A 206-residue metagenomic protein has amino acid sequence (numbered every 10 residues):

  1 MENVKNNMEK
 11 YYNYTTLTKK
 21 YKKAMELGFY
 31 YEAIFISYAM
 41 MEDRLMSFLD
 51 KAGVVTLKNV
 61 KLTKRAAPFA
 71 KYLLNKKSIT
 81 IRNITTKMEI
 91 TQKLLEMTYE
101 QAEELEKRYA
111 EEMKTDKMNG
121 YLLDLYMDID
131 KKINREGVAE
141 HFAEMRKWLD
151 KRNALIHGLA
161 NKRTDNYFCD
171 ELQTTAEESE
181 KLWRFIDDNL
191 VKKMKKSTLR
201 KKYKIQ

Functional and structural regions predicted by a protein language model:
M1-Y31, D50-T56: Charged alpha-helical initiation segments
E42-D43: Long, contiguous alpha-helical bundle segments
L49-D50, A160: Extended rod-forming repeat segments used as scaffolds/tethers
D50-F142, V191: Flexible secondary-structure boundary motifs
G120-Q206: Charge-enriched, short contiguous segments at helix-coil
